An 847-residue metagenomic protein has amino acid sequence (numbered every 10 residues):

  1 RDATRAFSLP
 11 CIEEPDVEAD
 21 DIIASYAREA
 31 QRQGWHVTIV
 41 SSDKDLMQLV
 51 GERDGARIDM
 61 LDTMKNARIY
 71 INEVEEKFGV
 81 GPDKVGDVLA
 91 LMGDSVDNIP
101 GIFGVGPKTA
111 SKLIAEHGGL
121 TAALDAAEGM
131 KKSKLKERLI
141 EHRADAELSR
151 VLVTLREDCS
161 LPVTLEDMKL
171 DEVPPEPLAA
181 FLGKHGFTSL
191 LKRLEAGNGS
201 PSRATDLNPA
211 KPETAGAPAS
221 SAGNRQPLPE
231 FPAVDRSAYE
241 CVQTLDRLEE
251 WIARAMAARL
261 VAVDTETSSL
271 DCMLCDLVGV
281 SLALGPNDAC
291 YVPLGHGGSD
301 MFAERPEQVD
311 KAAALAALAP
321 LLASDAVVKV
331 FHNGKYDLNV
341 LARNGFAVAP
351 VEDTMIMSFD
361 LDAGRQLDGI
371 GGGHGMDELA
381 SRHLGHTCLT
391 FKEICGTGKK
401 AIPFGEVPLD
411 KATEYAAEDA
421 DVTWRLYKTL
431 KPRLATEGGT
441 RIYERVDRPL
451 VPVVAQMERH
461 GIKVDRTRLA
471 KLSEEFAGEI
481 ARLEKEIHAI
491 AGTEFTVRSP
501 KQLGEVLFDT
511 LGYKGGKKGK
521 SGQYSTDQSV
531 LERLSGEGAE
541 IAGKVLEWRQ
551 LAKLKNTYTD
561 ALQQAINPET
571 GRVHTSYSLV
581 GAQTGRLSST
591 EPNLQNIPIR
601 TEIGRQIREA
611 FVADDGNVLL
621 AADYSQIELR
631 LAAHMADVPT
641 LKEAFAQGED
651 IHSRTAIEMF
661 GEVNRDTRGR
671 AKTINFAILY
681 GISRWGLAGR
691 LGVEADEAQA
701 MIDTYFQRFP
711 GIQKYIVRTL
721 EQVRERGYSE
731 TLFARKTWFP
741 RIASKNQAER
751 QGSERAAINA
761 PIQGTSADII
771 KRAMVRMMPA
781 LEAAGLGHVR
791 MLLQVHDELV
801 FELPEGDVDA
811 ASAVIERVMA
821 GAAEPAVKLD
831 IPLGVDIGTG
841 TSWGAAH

Functional and structural regions predicted by a protein language model:
R1-P162, D377, S381: Extended two-metal-dependent nuclease catalytic cores across DNA- and RNA-processing enzymes
E13-P15, T38-S42, A262, A326-G334 (+1 more regions): Acidic beta-strand-to-loop metal/phosphate-binding motif
E14, I39, T496-R498, R790-V795: Short beta-strand
L46-V80, K136-R138, C290-A312, A316-P320 (+2 more regions): Short alpha-helix plus adjacent loop in nuclease-associated cores
M47-E52, L270-D271, V280, K335-F346 (+3 more regions): Short active-site loop/helix that positions an aromatic residue
E141, D167-D171, M777-D836: C-terminal structured "cap/appendage" subdomains that terminate the fold
H142-E304, A349, L367-G371, L379 (+12 more regions): Conserved "right-hand" nucleotidyltransferase catalytic core of DNA-directed polymerases
I402-G405, Q456-R459, N567-A582, L587 (+5 more regions): Conserved catalytic core of nucleic-acid polymerases
